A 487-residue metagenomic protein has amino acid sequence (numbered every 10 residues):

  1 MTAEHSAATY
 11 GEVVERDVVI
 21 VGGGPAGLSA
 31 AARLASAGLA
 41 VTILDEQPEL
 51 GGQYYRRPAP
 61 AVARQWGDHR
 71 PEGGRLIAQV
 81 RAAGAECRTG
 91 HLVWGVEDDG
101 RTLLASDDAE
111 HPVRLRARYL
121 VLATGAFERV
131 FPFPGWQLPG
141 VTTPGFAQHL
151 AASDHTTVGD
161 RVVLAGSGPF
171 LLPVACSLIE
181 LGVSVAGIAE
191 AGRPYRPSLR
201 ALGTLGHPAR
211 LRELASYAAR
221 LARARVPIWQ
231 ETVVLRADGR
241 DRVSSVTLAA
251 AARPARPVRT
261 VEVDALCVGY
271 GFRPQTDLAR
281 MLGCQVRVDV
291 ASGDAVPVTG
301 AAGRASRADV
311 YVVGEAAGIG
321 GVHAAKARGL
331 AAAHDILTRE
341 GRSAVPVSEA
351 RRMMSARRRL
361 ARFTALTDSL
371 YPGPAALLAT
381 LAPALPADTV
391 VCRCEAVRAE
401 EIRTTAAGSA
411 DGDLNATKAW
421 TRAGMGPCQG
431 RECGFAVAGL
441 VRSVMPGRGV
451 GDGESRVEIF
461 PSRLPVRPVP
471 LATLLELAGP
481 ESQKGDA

Functional and structural regions predicted by a protein language model:
T2-T421, M425-P427, R431-A487: Residues forming the flavin
